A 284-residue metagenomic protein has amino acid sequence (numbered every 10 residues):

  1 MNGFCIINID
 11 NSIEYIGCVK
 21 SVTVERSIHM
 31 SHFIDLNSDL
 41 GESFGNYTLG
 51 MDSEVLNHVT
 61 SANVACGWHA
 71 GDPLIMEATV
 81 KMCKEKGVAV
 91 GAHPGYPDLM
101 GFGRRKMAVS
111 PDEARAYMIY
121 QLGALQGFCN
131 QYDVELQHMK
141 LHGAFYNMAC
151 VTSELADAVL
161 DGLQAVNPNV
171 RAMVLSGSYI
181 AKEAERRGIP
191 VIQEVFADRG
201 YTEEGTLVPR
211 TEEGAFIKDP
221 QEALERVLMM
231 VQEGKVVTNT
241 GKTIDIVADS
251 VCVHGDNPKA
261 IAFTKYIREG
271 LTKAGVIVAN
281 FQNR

Functional and structural regions predicted by a protein language model:
D39, H93, M139, V253: Conserved, mostly hydrophobic/aromatic
T48, D52, A62-H69, M100-R115 (+4 more regions): Glycine-rich tight-turn/loop motif centered on a GG-T
S53-N57, A78-G91, N130: Acidic (Asp/Glu)-rich catalytic clusters
L99-Y132, H138: Glycine/small-residue-rich loop that forms an oxyanion/phosphate-binding "nest" at active or ligand-binding sites
C129-Q137, G234-D245, I277-R284: Flexible, glycine/charged-enriched surface loops at secondary-structure junctions
V170, T264-R284: C-terminal domain-boundary segment and adjacent tail
G177-K235: Active-site rim beta-loop-alpha module in soluble metabolic enzymes
